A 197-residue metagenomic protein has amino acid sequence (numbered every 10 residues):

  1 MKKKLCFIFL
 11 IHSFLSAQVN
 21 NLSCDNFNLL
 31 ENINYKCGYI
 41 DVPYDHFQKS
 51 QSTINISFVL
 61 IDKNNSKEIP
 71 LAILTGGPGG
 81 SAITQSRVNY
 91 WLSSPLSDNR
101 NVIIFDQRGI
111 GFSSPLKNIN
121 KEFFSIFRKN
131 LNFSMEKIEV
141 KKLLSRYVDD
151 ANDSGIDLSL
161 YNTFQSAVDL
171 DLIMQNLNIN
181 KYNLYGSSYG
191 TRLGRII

Functional and structural regions predicted by a protein language model:
K4-S13: Sec-dependent N-terminal signal peptides
Q18-I197: Gly/Pro-rich cap/lid or specificity-loop segments adjacent to the active site
